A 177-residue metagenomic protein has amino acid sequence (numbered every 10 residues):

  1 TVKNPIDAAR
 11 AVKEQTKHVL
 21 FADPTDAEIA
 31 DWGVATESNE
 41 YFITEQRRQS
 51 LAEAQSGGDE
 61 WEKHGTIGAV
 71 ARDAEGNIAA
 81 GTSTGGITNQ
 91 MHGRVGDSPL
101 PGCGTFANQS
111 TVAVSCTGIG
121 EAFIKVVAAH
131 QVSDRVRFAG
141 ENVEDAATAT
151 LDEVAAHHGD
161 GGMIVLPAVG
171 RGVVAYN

Functional and structural regions predicted by a protein language model:
T1-N177: N-terminal nucleophile
